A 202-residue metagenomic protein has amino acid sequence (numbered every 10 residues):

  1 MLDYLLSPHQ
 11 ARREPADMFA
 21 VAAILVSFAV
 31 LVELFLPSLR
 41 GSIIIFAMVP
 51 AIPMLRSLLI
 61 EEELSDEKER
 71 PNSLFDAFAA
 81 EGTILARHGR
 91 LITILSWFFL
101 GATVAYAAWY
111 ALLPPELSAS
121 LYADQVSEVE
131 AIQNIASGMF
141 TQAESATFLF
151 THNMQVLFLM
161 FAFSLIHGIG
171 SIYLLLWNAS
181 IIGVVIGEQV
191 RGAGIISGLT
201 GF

Functional and structural regions predicted by a protein language model:
L2-E14, L74-R90: Cytosolic juxtamembrane amphipathic/interface segments immediately preceding and feeding into a transmembrane helix
P8-A20, M139-L149: Short, amphipathic, aromatic/basic-enriched membrane-interface segments that mark the entry/exit of transmembrane
P15-L31: The first (N-terminal) embedded transmembrane alpha-helix
V30-I43: Short, hydrophobic transmembrane alpha-helix segments
A51-G82: Juxtamembrane interface elements at the cytosolic ends of transmembrane helices in multi-pass membrane proteins
R87-H152: Hydrophobic alpha-helical segments and helix pairs
M139-G187: Internal active-site segments that recognize and position negatively charged phosphoryl groups and nucleotide moieties
I186-F202: Hydrophobic alpha-helical transmembrane segments and adjacent short intramembrane/lumenal linkers of inner/organellar
